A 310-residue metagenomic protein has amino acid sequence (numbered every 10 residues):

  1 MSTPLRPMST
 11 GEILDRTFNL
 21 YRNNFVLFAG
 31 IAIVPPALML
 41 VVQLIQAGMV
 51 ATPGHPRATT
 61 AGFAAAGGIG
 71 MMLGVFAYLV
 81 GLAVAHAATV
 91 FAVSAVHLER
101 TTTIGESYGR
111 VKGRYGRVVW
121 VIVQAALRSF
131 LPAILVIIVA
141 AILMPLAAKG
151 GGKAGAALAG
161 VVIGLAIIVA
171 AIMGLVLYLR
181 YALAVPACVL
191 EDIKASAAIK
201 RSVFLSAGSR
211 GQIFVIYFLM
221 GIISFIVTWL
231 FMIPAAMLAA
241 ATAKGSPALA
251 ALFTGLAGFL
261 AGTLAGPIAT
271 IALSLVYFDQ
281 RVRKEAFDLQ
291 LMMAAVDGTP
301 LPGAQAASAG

Functional and structural regions predicted by a protein language model:
M1-L14: Short, Lys/Arg-rich, polar N-terminal cytosolic tail immediately upstream of the first transmembrane signal-anchor
P4, P53-G54, A58, G81 (+4 more regions): Juxtamembrane transition segments at transmembrane-helix termini in multipass membrane proteins
G11-L38, T102-A133, I163, V176-L230: Interfacial aromatic "cap" segments that immediately flank transmembrane helices in multipass membrane proteins
I13, A65-F76, A85-A92, R100-I104 (+2 more regions): Generic hydrophobic, aliphatic-rich segments that mediate packing or membrane embedding
R16, Y21, G48-M49, P56-R57 (+6 more regions): Short, surface-exposed, polar/charged, turn-prone segments marking secondary-structure boundaries
L20, N24, F28, P36 (+4 more regions): Generic N-terminal helix/loop capping motif
M39-Y78, A133-G174, F225-G266: Membrane-helix interface segments in multi-pass membrane proteins
V41, F76-A88, A92, V96 (+5 more regions): Mid-bilayer segments of alpha-helical transmembrane spans in multi-pass integral membrane proteins that mediate
